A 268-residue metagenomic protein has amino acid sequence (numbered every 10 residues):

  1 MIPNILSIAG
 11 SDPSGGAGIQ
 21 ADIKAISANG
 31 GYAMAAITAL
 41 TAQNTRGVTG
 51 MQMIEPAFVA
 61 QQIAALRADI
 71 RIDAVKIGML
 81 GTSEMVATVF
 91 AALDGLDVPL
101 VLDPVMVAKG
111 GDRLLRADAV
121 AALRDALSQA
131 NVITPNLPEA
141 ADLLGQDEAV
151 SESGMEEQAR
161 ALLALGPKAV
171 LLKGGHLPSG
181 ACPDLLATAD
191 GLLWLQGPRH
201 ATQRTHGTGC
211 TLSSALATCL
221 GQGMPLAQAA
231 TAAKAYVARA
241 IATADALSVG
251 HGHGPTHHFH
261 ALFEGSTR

Functional and structural regions predicted by a protein language model:
M1-I2, S7, G18, G180-L195: Acidic-glycine-rich active-site phosphate/pyrophosphate-binding loop
I2-S7, I23, S27-K109, F259: Conserved N-terminal subdomain of the carbohydrate kinase-like
I8-S14, L192-H206: Short pre-catalytic strand/loop immediately N-terminal to key active-site residues, enriched for Gly-Thr
G30-M34, L193, C219-A233: Phosphate-handling active-site elements
A117-L192: Conserved phosphate/ATP/ADP-binding segment of small-molecule kinases
A141-D142, Q203-L226: Short, small-residue alpha-helix embedded
Q228-R268: Charged C-terminal helix
